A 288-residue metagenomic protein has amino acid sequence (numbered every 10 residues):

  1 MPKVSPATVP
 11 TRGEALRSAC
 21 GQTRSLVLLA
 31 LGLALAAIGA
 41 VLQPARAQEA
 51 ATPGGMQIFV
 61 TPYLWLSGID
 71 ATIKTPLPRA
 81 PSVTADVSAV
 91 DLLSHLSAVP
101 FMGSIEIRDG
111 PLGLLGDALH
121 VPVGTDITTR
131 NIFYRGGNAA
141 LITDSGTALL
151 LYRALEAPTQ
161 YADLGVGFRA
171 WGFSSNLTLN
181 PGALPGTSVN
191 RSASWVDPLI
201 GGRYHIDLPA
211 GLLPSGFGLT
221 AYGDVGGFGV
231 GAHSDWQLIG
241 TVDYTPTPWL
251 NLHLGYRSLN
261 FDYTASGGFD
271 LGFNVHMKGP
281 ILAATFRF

Functional and structural regions predicted by a protein language model:
Q43, A47-A118, P209, I281 (+1 more regions): Short glycine/proline- and aromatic-enriched beta-strand/turn motifs that initiate or cap beta-hairpins
Q48-M56, L155-A162, L208-L219, W249: Short loop/turn motifs that connect adjacent beta-strands in outer-membrane beta-barrel proteins
G54-M56, S97-F101, I142-G146, Q160 (+4 more regions): Residues that define the transmembrane beta-barrel architecture of outer-membrane proteins
F59-Y63, L115-L119, G165-R169, T220-D224 (+1 more regions): Transmembrane beta-strands of outer-membrane beta-barrel proteins
V60-P62, G103-D109, A148-Y152, V166-F168 (+4 more regions): Residues on the lipid-exposed face of transmembrane beta-strands in outer-membrane beta-barrel proteins
I69-A98, A118-D144, W171-W195, F228-G231 (+1 more regions): Extracellular/periplasm-exposed beta-strand and loop segments of Gram-negative cell-envelope proteins, dominated by
S215-H233: Transmembrane beta-strand segments that form the barrel wall of outer-membrane beta-barrel proteins
L238-F288: Predominantly the C-terminal beta-signal and adjacent terminal strand-loop region of outer-membrane beta-barrel
